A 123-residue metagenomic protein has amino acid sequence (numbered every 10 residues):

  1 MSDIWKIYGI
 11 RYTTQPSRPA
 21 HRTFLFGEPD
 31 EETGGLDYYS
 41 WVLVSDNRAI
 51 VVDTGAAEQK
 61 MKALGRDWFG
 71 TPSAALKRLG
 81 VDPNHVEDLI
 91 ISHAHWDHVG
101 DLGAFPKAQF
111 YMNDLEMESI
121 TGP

Functional and structural regions predicted by a protein language model:
W5, T14-A74, R78: Conserved beta-strand hairpin/beta-sheet module of binuclear metal-dependent hydrolase folds, prominently
W5-I7, E87: A general secondary-structure boundary signal
I10: Hydrophobic residues at beta-strand termini and immediately following loops that shape nucleotide-binding pockets
A49, G55-P123: Active-site HxH/HxHxD metal-binding segment of metal-dependent hydrolases
